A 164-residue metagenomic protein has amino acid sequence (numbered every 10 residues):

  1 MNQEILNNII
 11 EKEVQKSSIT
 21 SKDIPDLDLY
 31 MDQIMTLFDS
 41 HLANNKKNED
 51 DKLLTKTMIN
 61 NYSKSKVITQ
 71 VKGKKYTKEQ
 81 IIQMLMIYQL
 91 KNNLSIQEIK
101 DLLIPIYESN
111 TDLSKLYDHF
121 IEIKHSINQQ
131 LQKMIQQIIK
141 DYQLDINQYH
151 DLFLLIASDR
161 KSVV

Functional and structural regions predicted by a protein language model:
N2-Y107: Basic helix-turn-helix/winged-helix DNA-binding cores and closely related short helical interaction motifs
N92-L94, E108, E122-I123, I135-I139: Short, intrinsically disordered/low-complexity patches at protein termini and at juxtamembrane boundaries
N93-L103, I121-E122, D145-H150: Short secondary-structure transition/capping segments
T111-N128, Q132: Non-DNA-binding regulatory cores of transcription-related proteins, predominantly C-terminal effector-binding
I135-L152: Acidic interhelical loop/turn segments
K161-V164: Conserved small/polar residues in nucleotide/adenosyl-binding loops
